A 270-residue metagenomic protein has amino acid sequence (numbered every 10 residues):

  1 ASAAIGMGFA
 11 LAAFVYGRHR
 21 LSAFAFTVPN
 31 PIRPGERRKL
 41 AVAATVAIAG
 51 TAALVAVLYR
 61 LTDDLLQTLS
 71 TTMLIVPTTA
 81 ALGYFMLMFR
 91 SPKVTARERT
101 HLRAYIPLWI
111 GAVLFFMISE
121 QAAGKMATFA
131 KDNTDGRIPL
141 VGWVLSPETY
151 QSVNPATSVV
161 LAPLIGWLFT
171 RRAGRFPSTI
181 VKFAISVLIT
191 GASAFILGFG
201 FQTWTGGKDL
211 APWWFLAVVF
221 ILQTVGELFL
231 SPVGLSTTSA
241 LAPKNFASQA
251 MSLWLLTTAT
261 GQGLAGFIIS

Functional and structural regions predicted by a protein language model:
A1, V144-L145, W214, K244-L253: Loop-to-transmembrane helix entry/capping segments in MFS-fold secondary transporters and related SLC/MFSD carriers
S2-A123, A127, K131-I138, I165 (+1 more regions): Intracellular loop-helix junctions on the cytosolic face of multi-pass helical membrane proteins
L74-M86, V141-R175, I185-A194: Transmembrane alpha-helices of Major Facilitator/SLC transporters
S152, A156, L188, I221 (+2 more regions): Transmembrane alpha-helical cores of Major Facilitator Superfamily
V181-L230: C-terminal transmembrane helical hairpin of 12-TM major facilitator-type secondary transporters
L228-P243: Intracellular juxtamembrane helix-capping segments at the cytosolic ends of symmetry-related transmembrane helices
S239-S270: A late C-terminal transmembrane helix in Major Facilitator Superfamily
